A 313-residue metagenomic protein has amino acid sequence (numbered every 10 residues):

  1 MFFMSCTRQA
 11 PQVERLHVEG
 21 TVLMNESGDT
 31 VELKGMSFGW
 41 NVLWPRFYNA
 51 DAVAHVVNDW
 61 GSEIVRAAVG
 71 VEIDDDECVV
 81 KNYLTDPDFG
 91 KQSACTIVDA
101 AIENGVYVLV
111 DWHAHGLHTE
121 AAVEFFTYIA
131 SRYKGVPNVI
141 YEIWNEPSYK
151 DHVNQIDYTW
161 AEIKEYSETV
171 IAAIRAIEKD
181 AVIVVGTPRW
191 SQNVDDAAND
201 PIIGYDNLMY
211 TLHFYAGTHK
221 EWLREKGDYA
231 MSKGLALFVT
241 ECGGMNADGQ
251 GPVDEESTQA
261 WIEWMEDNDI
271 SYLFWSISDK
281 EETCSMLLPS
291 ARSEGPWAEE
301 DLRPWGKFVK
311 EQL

Functional and structural regions predicted by a protein language model:
M1-F2: Bacterial N-terminal signal peptides
C6-I64, F308-Q312: N-terminal carbohydrate-binding accessory modules
R15-L16, W40, P45, Y107 (+5 more regions): Extracellular glycoside hydrolase catalytic/binding regions
N25, D111, E241: Acidic active-site catalytic centers that drive phospho-/nucleotidyl reactions and related ester hydrolyses
S27-V53, V69-D88, A247-Q250, E294-W297: Acidic/histidine-rich helix-loop elements that form or flank divalent-metal/phosphate-binding sites at the catalytic
E32-L33, A67-G70, D74-E77, F89 (+3 more regions): A short alpha-helix capping/helix-coil boundary motif
N49-Y128, I163, E168-E178, D254-D269: Aromatic-lined substrate-binding rim segments of carbohydrate-active enzymes
